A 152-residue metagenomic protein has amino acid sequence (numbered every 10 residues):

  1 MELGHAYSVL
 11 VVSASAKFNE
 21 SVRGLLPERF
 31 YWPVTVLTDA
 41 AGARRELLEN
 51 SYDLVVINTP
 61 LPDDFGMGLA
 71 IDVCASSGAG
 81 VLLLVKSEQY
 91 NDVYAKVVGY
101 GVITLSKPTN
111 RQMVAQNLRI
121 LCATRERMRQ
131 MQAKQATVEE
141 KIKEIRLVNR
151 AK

Functional and structural regions predicted by a protein language model:
H5-K17, V22-L26, V36, V55: Conserved acidic segment of CheY-like receiver
N19, A43-R44, L54-C74, E88-Q89: Conserved phosphotransfer microenvironments
Y31-D39: Short hydrophobic/Thr-rich beta-strand motif most characteristic of the beta2 strand and flanking loop of CheY-like
G68, S87-T104: Alpha4 helix (beta4-alpha4-beta5 surface) of REC/receiver domains from two-component response regulators
G78-E88: A short, hydrophobic beta-strand element within the central beta-sheet of small alpha/beta folds
T109-L118: C-terminal output helix
R119-Q132: The C-terminal output helix
A136-K152: C-terminal output/effector regions of signal-responsive regulators
